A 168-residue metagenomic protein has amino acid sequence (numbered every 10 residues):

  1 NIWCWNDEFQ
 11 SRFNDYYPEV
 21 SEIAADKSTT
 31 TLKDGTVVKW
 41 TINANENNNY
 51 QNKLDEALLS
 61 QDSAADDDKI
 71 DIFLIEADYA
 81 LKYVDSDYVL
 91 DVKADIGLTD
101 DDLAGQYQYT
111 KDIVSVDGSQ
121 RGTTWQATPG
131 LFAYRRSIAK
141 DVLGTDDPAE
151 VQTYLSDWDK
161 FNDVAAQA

Functional and structural regions predicted by a protein language model:
N1-D85, D100: Conserved N-terminal structural module of periplasmic/extracytoplasmic solute-binding proteins
E8-D15, E19, N49, K53 (+7 more regions): Extracytoplasmic/secreted proteins, especially bacterial periplasmic and envelope-associated proteins
K33-G35, D85, Y107-Y109, V116-Q120 (+1 more regions): Short, solvent-exposed coil/turn segments
K69-L74, Y83-L90, T128-P129, E150-S156: Short, exposed beta-strand "edge-strand" segments with a Pro/Gly-rich flavor and a Y/T-containing core
D78-T110: Short beta-strand-centered segments that line the small-molecule binding cleft or hinge of alpha/beta clamshell
K93-D102, D112-A168: Helix-loop-helix "hinge/cap" segment bordering the ligand-binding cleft or interdomain interface
